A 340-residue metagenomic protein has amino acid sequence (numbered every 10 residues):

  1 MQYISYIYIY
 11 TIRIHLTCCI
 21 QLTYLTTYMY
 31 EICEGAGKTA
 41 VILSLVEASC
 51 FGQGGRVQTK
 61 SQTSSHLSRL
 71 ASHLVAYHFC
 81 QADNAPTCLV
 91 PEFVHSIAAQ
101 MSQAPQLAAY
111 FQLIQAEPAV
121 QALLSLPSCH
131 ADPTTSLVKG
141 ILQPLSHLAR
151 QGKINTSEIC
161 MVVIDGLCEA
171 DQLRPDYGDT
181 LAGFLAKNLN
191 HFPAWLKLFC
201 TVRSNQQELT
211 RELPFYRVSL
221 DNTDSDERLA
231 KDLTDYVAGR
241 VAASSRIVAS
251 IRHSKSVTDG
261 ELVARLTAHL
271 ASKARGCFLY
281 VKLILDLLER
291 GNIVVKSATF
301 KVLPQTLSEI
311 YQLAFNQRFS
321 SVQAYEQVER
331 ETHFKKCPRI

Functional and structural regions predicted by a protein language model:
M1-Q2, R13, Q21-I340: Conserved NB-ARC/NACHT P-loop NTPase core of NLR-like innate immune receptors
I7-Y10: Long, low-complexity Q/N-rich tracts
